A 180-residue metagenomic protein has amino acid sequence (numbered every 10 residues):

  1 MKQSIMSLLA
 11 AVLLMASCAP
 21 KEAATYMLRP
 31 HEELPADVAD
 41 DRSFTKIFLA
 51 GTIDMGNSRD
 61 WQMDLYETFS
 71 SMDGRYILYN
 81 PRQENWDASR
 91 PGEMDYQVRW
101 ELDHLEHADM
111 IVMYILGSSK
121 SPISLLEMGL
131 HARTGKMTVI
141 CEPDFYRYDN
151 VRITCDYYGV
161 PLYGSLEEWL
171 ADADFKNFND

Functional and structural regions predicted by a protein language model:
M1-S4: Positively charged n-region of N-terminal signal peptides that target proteins for export
S7-A16: Bacterial N-terminal signal peptides
C18-D180: Conserved catalytic or regulatory cores that recognize and/or transform ribose-phosphate-containing ligands
